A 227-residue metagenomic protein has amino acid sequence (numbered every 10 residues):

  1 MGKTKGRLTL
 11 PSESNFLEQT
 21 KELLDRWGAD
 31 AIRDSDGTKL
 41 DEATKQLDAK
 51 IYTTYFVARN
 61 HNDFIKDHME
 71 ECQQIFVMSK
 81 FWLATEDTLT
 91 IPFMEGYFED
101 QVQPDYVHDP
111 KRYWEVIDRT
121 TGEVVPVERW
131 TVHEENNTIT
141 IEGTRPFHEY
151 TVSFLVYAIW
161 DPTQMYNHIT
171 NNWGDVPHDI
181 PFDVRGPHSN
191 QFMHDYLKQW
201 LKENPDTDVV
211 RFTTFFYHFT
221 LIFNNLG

Functional and structural regions predicted by a protein language model:
M1-G227: Glycan-processing catalytic domains of CAZymes
